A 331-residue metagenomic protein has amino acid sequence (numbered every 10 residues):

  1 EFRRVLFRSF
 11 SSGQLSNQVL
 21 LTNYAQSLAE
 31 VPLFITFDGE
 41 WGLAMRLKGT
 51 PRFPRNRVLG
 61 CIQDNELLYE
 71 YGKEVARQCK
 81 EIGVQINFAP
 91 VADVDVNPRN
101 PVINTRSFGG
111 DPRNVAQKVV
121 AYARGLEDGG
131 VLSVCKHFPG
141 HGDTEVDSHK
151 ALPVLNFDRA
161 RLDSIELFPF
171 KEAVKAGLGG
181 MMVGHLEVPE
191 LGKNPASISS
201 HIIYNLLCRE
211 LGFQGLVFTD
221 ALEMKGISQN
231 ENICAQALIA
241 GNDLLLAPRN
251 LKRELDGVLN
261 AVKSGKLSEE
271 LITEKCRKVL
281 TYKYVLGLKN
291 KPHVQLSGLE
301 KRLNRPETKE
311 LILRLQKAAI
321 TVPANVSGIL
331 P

Functional and structural regions predicted by a protein language model:
E1-R8: Residue-level detector of conserved catalytic or cofactor/ligand-binding positions in enzyme active sites
R4, R209, N230-P331: Preference for extracellular/luminal or secreted protein segments
S12-L28, L33, L43-M45, G110-L271: Second-shell residues forming the walls of enzyme active-site clefts
S16-P32, N65-G83, R277: Active-site-adjacent structural elements in enzyme catalytic domains
P51-Q63, S107-G109: A charged helix-plus-loop insertion that forms the helical arch/lid used to bind and gate nucleic-acid substrates
L67-E74, Q117-A121, S164-P169, R253 (+3 more regions): A non-catalytic, amphipathic alpha-helix used as a structural packing/dimerization or gating element in enzyme scaffolds
A92-V102: Short, conserved phosphate-binding/catalytic loop or strand-edge motifs used in phosphoryl-/nucleotidyl-transfer
